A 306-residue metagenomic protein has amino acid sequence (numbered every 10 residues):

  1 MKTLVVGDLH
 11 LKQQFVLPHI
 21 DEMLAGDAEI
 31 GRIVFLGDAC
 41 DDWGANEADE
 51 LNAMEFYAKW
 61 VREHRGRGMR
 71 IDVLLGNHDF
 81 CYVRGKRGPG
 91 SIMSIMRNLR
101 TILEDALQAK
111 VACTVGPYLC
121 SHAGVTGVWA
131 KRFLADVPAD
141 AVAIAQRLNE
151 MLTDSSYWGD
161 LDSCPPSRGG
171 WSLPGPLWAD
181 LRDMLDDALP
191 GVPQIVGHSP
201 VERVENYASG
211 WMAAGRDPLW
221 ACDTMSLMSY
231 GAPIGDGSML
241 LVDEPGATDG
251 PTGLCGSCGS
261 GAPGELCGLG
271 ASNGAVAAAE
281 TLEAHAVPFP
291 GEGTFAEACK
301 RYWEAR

Functional and structural regions predicted by a protein language model:
K2-H10, P117-G124, W220-D223: Active-site-proximal beta-strand elements of phosphoester/diester hydrolases
K2-T3, R32, D72, Y118-L119 (+1 more regions): Structural motif
V6, L11-T101: Core catalytic region of metal-dependent phosphoesterases/phosphodiesterases, especially metallo-beta-lactamase-like
H10-Q14, D41-G44, L75-G85, C113 (+5 more regions): Active-site environment of divalent metal-dependent phosphoester hydrolases
M93-S121: PAPS-dependent sulfotransferase catalytic domain
K110-P190: Active-site-proximal loop/helix segment associated with metal-binding centers of metalloenzymes
N206-G259, N273-R306: Binuclear metal-dependent phosphoesterase catalytic core
L254, L266-L269: Long, intrinsically disordered low-complexity tandem-repeat segments
